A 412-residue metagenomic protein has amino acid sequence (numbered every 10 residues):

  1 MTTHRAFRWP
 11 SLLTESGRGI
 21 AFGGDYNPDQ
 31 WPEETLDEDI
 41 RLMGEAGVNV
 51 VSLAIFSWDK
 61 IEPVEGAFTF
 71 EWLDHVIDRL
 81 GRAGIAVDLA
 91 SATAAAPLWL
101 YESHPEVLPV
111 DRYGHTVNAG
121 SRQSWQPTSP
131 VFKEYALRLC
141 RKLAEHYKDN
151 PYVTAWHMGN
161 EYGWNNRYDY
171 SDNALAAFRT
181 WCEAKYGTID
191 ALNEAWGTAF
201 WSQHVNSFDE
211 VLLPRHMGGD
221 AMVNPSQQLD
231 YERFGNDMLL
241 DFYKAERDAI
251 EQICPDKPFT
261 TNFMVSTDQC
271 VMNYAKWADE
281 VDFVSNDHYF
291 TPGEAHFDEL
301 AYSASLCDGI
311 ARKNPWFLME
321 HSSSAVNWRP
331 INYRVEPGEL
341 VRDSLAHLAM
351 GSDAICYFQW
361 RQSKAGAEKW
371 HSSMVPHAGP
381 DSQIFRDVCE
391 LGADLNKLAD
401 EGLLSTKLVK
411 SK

Functional and structural regions predicted by a protein language model:
T2-V50: An acidic-aromatic substrate-binding cleft motif
S11, D37-N118, C140-A144, A245-C254 (+2 more regions): Aromatic-lined substrate-binding rim segments of carbohydrate-active enzymes
G17-F22, G47-N49, G81-V87, D149-T154 (+5 more regions): Short, well-ordered coil/turn segments that N-cap beta-strands
A21-E33, A54-W72, V117-R138, Y162-R167 (+5 more regions): The substrate-binding groove and active-site-proximal loops of carbohydrate-active enzymes, especially glycoside
G24, M43, V51, L80 (+8 more regions): Conserved, mostly hydrophobic/aromatic
Q30-E45, A136-K142, M264-A278, E336-S344: Short, acidic/polar
Y113-F283, F290, E294-L300: Polysaccharide-binding and catalytic clefts of secreted carbohydrate-active enzymes
V211, D282, N286-K412: Carbohydrate-binding surfaces of carbohydrate-active enzymes
